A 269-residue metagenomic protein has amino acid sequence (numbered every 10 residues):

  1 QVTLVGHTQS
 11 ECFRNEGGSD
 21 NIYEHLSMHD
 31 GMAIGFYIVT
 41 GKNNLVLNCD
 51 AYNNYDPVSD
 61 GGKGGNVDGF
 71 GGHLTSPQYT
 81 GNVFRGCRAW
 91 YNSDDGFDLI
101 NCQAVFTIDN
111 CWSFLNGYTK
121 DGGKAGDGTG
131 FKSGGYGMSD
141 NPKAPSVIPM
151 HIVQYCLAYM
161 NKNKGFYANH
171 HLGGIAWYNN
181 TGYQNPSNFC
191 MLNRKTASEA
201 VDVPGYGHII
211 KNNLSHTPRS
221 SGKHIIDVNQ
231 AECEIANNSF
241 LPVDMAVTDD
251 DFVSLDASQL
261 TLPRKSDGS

Functional and structural regions predicted by a protein language model:
V5, E16, E24, H29 (+20 more regions): Feature marks extracellular polysaccharide-active and adherence modules
G6, A104, K120, G165 (+4 more regions): Generic hydrophobic alpha-helical segments
G6-N15, D30-I38, S59-Y79, Y91-I100 (+4 more regions): Extracellular beta-strand/beta-solenoid scaffold signature
G17-S19, Y23, M28, F36 (+15 more regions): Parallel beta-helix/beta-solenoid
V105-L115, D121-G126: Acidic, glycine-rich loop-and-beta core segments that form the ion-binding/anion-interacting portion of active sites
S198-S269: Acidic, glycine- and Ser/Thr-rich low-complexity intrinsically disordered tracts in extracellular/secreted proteins
